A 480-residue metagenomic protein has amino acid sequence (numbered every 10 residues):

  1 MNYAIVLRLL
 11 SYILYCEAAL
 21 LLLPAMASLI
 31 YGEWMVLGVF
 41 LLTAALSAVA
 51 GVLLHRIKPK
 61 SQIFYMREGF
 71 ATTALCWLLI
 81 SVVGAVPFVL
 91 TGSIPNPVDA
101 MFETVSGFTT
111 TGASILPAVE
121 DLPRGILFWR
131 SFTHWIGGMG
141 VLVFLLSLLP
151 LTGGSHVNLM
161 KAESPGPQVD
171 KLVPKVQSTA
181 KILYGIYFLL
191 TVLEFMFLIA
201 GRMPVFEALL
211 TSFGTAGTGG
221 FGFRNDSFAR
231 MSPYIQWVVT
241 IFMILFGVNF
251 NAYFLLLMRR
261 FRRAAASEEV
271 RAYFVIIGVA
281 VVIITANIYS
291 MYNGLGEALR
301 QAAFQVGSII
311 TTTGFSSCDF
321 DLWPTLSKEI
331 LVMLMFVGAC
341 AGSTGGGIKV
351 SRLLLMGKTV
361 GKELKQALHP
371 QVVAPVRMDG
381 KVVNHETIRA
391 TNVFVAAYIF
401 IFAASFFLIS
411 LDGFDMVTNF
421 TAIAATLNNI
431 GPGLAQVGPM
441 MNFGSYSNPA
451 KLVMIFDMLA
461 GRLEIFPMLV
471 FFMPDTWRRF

Functional and structural regions predicted by a protein language model:
M1-F480: Membrane-proximal intracellular helices of multi-pass ion channels
